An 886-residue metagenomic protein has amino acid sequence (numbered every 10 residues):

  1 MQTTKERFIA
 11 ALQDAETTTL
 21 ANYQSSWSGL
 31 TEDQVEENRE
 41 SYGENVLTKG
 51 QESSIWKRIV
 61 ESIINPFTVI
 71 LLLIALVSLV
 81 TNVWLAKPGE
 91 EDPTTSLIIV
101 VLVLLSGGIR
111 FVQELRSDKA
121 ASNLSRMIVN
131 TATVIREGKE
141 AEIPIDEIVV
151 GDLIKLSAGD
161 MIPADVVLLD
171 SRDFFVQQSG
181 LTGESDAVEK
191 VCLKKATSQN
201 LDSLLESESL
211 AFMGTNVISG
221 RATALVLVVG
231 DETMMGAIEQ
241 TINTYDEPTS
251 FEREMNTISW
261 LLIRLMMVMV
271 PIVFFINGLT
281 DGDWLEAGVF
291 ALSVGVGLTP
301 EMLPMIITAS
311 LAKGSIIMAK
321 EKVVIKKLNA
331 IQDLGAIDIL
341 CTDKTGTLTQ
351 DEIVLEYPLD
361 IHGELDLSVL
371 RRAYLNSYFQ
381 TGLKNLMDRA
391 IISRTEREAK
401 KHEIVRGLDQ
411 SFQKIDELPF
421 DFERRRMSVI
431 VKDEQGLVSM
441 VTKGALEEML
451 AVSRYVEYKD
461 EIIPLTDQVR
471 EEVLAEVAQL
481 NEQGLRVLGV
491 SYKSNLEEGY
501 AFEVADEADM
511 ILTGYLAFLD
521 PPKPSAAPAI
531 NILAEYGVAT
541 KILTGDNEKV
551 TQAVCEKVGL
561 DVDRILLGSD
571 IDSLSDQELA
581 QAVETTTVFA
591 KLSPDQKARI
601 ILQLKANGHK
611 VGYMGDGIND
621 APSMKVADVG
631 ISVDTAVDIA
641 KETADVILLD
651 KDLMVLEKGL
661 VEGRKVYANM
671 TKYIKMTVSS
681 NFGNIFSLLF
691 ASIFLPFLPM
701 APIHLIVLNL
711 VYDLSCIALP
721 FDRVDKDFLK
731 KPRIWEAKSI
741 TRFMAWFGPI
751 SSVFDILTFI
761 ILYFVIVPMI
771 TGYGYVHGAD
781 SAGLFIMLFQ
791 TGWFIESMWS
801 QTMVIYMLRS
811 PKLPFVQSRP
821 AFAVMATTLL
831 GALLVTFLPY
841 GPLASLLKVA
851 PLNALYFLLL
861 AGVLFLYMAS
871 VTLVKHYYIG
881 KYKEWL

Functional and structural regions predicted by a protein language model:
M1-E140, D146-V149, I154-I162, V167-E247 (+3 more regions): Non-lumenal N-terminal regulatory segments of integral membrane proteins
E44-L76, D118, E140-A141, L201-L210 (+8 more regions): Soluble-to-membrane junctions at the N-terminal ends of transmembrane alpha-helices in multi-pass ion-transporting
I64-W84, V100-R110, V129-N130, W260-G278 (+8 more regions): Alpha-helical transmembrane segments of multi-pass membrane proteins, especially the membrane-embedded transport
L73-I98, L261-T299, A312-K322, E498-A501 (+4 more regions): Helix-interface capping motifs at the ends of transmembrane segments in multi-pass membrane proteins
T95-V129, R136, D246-I339, L516 (+3 more regions): Hydrophobic alpha-helical transmembrane segments
L210-I218, D333-L512, F518, N531 (+5 more regions): Cytosolic catalytic regions of ATP/NTP-dependent phosphoryl-transfer enzymes
V273, N277, P304, L311-K313 (+3 more regions): Membrane-embedded transport module
A527-A529, E535, N547-V558, D595-Q603 (+2 more regions): Acidic, divalent-metal-coordinating active-site segment for phosphoryl/phosphodiester hydrolysis, typified by short
